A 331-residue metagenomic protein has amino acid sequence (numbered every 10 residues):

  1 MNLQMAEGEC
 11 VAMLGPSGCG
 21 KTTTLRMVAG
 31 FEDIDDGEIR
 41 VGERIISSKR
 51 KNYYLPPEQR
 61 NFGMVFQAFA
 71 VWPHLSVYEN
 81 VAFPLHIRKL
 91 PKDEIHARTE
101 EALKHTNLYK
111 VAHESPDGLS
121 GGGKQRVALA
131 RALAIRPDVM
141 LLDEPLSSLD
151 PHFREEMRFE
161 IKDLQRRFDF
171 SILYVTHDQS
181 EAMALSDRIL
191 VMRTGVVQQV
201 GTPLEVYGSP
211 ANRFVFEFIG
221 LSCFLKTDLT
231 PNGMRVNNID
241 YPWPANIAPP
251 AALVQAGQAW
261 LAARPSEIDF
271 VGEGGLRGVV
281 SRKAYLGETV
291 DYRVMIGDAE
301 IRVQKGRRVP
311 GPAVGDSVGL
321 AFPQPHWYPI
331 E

Functional and structural regions predicted by a protein language model:
L14-P16: The feature captures the beta-strand-to-loop junction immediately N-terminal to the Walker
T22-L25, V127: ABC ATPase nucleotide-binding domain helices that frame the ATP-binding cleft
A29: Helix-to-loop junction immediately C-terminal to a conserved catalytic motif
E32-D33, R40, H86: A position-specific signal in ABC ATPase nucleotide-binding domains
G37-K49: Conserved ABC transporter NBD signature motif
N61-G63, Q67, V71-F214: ABC ATPase nucleotide-binding domains
A211-W260, S266-V279, R293-G311: ATPase nucleotide-binding modules
